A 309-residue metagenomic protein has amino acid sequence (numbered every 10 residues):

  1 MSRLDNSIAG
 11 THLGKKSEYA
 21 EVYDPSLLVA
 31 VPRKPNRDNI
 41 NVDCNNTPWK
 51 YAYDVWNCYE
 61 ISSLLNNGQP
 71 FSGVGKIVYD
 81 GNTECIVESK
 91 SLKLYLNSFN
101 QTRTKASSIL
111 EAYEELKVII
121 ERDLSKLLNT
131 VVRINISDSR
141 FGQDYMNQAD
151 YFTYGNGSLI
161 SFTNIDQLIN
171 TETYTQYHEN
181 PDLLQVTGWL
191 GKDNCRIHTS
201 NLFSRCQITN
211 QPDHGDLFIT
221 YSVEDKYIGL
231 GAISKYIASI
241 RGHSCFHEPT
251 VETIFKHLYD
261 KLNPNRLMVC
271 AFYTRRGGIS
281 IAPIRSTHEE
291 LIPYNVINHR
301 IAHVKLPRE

Functional and structural regions predicted by a protein language model:
M1-E309: N-terminal intrinsically disordered, cationic/polar leader segments that include organellar targeting peptides
